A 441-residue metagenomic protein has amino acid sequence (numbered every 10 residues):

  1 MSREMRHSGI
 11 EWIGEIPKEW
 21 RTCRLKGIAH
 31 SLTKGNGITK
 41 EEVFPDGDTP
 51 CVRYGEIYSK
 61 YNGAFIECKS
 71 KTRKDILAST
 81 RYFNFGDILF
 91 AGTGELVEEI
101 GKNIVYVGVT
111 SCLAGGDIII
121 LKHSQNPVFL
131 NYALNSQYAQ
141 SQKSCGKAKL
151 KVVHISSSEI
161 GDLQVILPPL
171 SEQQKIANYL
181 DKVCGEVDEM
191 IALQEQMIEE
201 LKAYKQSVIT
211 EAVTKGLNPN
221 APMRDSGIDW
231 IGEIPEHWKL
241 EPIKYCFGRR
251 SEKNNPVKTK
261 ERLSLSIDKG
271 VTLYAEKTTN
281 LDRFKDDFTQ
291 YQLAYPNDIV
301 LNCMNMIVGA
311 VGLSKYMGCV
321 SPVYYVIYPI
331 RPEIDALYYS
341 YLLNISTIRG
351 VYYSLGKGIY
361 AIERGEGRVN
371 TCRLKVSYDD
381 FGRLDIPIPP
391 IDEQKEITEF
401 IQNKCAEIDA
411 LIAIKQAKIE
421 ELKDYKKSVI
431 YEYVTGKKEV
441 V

Functional and structural regions predicted by a protein language model:
M1-I13, E19, L167-A221, D385-V441: Amphipathic alpha-helical coiled-coil/heptad-repeat segments
R3-S8, S111-D117, Q125-V128, A148-Q174 (+3 more regions): A short glycine-rich beta-alpha junction/loop motif
E4-N36, D162, I166, L170 (+6 more regions): Non-catalytic DNA-recognition/assembly elements of restriction-modification systems
S8-G9, K26-E42, G55-D87, T110 (+3 more regions): Sequence-specific dsDNA recognition surfaces
I38-D46, G146, P222-S226, P256-L265 (+1 more regions): Short coil/turn segments at secondary-structure boundaries
R53, L77-Q137, P296, V300-A361 (+1 more regions): A short beta-sheet element
